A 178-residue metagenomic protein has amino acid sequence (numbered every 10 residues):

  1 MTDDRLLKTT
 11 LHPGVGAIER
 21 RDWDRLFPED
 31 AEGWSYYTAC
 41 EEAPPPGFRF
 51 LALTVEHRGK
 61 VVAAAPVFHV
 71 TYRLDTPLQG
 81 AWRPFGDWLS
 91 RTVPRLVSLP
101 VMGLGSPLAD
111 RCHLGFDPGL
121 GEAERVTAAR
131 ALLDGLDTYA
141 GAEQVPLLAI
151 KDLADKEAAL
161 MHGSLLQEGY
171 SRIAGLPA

Functional and structural regions predicted by a protein language model:
M1-A178: N-acyltransferase acceptor-side catalytic subdomain
